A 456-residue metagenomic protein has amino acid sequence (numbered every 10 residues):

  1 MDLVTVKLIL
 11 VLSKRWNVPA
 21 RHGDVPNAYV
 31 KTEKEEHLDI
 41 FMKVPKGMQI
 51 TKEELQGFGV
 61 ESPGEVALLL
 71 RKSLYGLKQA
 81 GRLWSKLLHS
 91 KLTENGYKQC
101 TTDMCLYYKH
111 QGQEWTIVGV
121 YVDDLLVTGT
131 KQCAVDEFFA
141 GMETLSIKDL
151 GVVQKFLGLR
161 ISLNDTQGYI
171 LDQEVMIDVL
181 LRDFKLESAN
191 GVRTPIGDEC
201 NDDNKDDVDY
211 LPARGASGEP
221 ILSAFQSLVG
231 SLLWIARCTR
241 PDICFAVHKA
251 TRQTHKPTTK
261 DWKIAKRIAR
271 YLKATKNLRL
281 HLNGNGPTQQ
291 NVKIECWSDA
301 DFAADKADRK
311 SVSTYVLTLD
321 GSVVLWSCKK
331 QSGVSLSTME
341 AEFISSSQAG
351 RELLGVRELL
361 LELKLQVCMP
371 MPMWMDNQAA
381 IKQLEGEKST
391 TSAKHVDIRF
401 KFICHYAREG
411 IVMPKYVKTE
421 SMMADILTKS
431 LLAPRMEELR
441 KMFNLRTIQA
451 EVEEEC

Functional and structural regions predicted by a protein language model:
M1-C456: Long, low-complexity, charge-biased intrinsically disordered regions
